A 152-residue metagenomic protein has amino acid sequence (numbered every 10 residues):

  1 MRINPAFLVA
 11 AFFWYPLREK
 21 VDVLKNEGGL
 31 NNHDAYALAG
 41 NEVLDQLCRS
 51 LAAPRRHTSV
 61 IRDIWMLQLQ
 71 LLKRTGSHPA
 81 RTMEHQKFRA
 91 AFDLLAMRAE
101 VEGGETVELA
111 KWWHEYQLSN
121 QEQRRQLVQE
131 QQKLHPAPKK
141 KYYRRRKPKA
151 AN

Functional and structural regions predicted by a protein language model:
M1-N152: Catalytic cores of the polymerase beta-like nucleotidyltransferase superfamily and closely associated nucleotide
